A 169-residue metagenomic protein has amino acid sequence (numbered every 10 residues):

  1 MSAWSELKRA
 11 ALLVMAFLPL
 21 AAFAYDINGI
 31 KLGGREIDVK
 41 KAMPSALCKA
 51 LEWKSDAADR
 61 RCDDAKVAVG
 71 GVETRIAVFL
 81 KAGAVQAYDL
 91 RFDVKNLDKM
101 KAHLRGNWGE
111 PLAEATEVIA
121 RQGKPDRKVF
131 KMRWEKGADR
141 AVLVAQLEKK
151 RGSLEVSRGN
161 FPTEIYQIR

Functional and structural regions predicted by a protein language model:
S2-L12: Bacterial N-terminal signal peptides that target proteins for export
S5-L7, A65, E135: Generic cytosolic/nucleocytoplasmic N-terminal low-complexity/intrinsically disordered segments
A11-L12, Y25, E73, V129: Short beta-strand-initiation
M15-A16: Hydrophobic alpha-helical transmembrane segments of integral membrane proteins, especially lipid-exposed positions
F23-D59, A87-R169: Non-cytosolic coordination micro-motifs
A50-F79: Compositionally biased P/S/T/G-rich terminal and signal peptide-adjacent segments that lie outside catalytic cores
